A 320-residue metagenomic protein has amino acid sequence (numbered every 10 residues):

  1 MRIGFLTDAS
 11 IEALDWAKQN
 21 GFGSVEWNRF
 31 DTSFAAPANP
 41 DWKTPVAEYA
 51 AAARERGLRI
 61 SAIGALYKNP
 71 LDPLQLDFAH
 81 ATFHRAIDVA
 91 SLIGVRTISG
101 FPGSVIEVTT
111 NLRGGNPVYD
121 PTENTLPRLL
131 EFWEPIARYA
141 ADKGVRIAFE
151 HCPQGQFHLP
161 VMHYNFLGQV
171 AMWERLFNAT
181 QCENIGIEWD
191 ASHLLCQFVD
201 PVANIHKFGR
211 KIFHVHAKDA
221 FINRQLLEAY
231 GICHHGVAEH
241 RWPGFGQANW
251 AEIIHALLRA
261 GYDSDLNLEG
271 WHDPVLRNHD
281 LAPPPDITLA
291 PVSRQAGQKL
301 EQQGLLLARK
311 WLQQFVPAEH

Functional and structural regions predicted by a protein language model:
R2, T7-G21, R54, G94 (+3 more regions): Histidine-acidic metal/acid-base catalytic patches
A9-I11, R29-D31, L66-N69, P102-I106 (+4 more regions): Active-site-proximal loop/turn and secondary-structure-junction residues that shape catalytic pockets, frequently
A13, Y49, A86, I136 (+1 more regions): Aromatic/hydrophobic pocket-lining residues that form π-stacking "cages" and hydrophobic walls in ligand
G23-S24, R59, R96, R146 (+1 more regions): Residue-level detector of anion-binding/catalytic polar loops
E26, A62, S99, A148 (+2 more regions): Conserved beta-strand positions in the central sheet of alpha/beta enzyme cores
E26-A50, V105-V108: Glycine-rich, proline-tolerant flexible connector loops at the mouths of alpha/beta enzymes
A38-E48, F78, R128, G246-W250: Aromatic- and glycine-enriched glycan-recognition loops and surfaces that form the carbohydrate-binding subsites
R54-E55, D72-G186, C196, V292 (+1 more regions): Active-site acidic/histidine proton-transfer and metal-coordination neighborhood in alpha/beta enzyme cores
